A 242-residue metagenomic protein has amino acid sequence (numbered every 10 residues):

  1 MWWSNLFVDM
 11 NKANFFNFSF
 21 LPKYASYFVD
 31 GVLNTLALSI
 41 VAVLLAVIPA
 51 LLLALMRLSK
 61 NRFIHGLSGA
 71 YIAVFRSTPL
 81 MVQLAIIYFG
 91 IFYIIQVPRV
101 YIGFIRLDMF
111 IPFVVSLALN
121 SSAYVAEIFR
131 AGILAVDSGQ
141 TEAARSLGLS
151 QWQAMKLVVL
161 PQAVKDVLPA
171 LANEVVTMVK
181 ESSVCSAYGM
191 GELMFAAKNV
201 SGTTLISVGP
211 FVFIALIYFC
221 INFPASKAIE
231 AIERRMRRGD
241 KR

Functional and structural regions predicted by a protein language model:
M1-R242: Transmembrane alpha-helices and adjacent helix-loop boundaries
